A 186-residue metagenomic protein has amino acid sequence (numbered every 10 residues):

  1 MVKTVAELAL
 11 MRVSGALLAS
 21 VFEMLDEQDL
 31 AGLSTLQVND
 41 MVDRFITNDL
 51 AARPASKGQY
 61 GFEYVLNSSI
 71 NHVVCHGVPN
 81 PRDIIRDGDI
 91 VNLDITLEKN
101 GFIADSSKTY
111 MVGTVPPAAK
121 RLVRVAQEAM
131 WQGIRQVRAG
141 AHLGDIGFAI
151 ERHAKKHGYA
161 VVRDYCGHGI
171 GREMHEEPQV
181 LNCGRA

Functional and structural regions predicted by a protein language model:
M1-A186: Active-site neighborhoods and metal-handling regions in enzymes and metal-associated proteins
